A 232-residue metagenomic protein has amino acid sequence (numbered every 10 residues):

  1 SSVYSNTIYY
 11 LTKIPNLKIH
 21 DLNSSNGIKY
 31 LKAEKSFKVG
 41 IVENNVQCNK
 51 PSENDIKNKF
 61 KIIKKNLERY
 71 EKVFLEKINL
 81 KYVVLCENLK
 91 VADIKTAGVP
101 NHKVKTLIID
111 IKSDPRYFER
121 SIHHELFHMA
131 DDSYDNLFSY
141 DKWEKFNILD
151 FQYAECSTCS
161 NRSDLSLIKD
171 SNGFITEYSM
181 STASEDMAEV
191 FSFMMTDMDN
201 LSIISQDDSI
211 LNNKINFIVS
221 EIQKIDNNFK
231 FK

Functional and structural regions predicted by a protein language model:
S2-D55, E87-N88, E155-I168, S184-D186 (+1 more regions): Non-catalytic architectural context of zinc metalloproteases
Y4-S5, S25, K32, K65 (+3 more regions): Alpha-helical structural elements
I41-K103: Auxiliary, metal-adjacent structural segments of Zn-dependent hydrolase domains
N79-K232: Active-site-flanking segments in enzyme catalytic domains
